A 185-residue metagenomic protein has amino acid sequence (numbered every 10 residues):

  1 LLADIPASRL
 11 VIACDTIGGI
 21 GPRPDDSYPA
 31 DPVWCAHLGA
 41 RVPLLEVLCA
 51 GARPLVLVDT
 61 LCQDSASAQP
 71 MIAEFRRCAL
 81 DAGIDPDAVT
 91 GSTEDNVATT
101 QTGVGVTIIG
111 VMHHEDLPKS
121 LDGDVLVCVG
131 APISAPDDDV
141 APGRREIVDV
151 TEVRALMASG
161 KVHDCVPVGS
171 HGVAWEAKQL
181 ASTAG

Functional and structural regions predicted by a protein language model:
L1-I72, R76-I133: Glycine-rich phosphate/pyrophosphate-binding loop regions near the starts of catalytic domains
V33-A36, T151-K161: Short, hydrophobic/aliphatic alpha-helical segments
A52-V56, M157-H163: Short, surface-exposed connector motifs at secondary-structure boundaries
T60, P142-R145, V166-G169: Glycine- and other small-residue-rich loops at beta-strand/loop junctions that grip anionic moieties
E74-D85, T99-T100, S159-G185: Glycine-/charge-enriched secondary-structure boundary and capping motifs
T90, T107-L117, A141-M157: Active-site glycine-rich loop that binds ribose-phosphate moieties when present
D122-G123, P142-R145, A177-A184: Short, solvent-exposed amphipathic alpha-helical segments in soluble enzyme and RNA/protein-processing domains
S134-A141: Short, Lys/Arg- and Gly-enriched loop/turn segments at beta-strand edges
